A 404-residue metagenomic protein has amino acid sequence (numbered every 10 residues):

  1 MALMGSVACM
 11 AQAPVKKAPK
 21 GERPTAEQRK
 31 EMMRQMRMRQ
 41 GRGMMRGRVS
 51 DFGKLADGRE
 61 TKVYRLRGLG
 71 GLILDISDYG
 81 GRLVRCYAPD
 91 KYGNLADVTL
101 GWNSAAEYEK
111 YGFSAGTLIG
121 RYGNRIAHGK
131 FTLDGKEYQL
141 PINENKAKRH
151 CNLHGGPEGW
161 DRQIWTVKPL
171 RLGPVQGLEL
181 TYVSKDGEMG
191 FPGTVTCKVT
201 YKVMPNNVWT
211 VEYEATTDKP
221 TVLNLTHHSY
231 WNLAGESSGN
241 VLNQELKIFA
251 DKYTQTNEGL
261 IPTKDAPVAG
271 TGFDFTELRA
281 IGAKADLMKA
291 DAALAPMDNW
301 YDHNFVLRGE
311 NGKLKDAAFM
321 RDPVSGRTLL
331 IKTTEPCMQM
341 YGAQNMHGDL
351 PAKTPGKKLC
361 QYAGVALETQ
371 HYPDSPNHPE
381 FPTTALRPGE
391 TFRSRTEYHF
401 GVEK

Functional and structural regions predicted by a protein language model:
M1-S6: Bacterial N-terminal signal peptides
C9-A13: Boundary at the C-terminal end of the N-terminal hydrophobic targeting segment
P14-R42: Intrinsically disordered, low-complexity terminal tails/loops enriched in metal-binding residues
Q35-L72, D78-K404: An exposed, glycine/acidic-rich loop-and-rim segment of catalytic or binding clefts
